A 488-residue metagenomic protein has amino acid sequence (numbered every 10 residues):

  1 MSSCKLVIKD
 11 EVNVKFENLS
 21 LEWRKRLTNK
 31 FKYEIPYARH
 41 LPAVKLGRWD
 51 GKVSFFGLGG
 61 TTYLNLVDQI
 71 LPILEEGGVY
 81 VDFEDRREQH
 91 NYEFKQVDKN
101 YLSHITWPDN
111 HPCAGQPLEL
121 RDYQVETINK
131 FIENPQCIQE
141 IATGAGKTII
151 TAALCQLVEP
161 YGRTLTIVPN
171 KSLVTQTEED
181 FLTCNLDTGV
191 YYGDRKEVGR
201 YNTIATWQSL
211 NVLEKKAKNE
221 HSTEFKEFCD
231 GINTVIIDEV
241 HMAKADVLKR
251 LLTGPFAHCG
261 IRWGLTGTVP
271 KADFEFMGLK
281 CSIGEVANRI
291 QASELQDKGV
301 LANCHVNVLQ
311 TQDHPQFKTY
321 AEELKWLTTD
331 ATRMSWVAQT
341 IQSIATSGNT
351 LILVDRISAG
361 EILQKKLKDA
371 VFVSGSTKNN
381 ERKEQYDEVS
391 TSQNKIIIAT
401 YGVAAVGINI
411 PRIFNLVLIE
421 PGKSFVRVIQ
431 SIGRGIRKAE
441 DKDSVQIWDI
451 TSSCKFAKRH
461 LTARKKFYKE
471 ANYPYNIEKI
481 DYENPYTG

Functional and structural regions predicted by a protein language model:
R48-F55, D82-E140: Conserved pre-motif I regulatory segment
I70, T234, E239-H305, Y468: Post-DEXD/H (motif II) to motif III coupling segment of the RecA-like Helicase ATP-binding lobe
E119, E133-V158: Walker A/P-loop
L154-C155, P315-D355, E361-K366: Conserved interdomain hinge at the start of the Helicase C-terminal
T175, D187-G199, K215, L351 (+2 more regions): Conserved helicase ATPase core of P-loop NTP-dependent helicases/translocases
G193-T234, A245-T253, V403: Conserved helix/coil segment N-terminal to the catalytic DExD/H
G278-N307, Q312-P315, V426-I432, I436-G488: A conserved SF2-helicase RecA2
S374-A471: Conserved RecA-like P-loop NTPase helicase motor core
